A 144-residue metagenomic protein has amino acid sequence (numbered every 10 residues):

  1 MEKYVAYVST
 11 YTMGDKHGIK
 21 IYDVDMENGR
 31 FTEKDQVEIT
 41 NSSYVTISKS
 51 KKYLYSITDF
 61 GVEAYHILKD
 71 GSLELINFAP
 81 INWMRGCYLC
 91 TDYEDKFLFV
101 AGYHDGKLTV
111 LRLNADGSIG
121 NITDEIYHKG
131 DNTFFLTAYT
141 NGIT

Functional and structural regions predicted by a protein language model:
M1-E2, I47-K51, T91-D95: Residue-level detector of Asp-centered blade-edge/turn motifs that repeat once per structural unit in beta-propeller
M1-G14, I21-D23: An edge-strand/N-cap motif at the start of beta-rich repeat modules
Y11-D15, G61-V62, H104-K107: Short glycine/acidic-enriched loop and turn motifs that connect beta-strands
I21-D23, A64-H66, V110-R112: Conserved blade-register residue in beta-propeller folds
D25-E27, I67-G71, N114-D116: Short loop/turn segments that connect beta-strands within beta-propeller blades
D35-S43: Conserved blade-ending motifs and adjacent loop-strand segments that build the rim/top face of beta-propeller domains
L73-T144: Asp-box/WD-like beta-propeller blade repeats and closely related beta-sheet repeat scaffolds
